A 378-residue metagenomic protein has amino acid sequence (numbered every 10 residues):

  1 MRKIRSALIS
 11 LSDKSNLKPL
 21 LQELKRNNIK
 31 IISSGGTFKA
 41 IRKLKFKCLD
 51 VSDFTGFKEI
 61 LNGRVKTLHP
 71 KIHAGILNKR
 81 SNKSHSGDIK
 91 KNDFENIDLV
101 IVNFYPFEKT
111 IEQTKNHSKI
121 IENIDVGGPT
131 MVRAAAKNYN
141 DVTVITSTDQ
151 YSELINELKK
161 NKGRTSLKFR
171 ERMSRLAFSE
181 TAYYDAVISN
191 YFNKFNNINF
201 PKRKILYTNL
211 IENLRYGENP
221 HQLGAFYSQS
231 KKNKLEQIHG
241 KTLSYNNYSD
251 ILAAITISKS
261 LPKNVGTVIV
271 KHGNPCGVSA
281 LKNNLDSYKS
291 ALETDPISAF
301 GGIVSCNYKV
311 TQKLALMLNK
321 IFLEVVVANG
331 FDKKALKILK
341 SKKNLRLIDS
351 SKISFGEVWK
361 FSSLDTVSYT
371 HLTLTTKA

Functional and structural regions predicted by a protein language model:
M1-F200: N-terminal beta-alpha lobe that positions the nucleotide/phosphoryl donor in ATP/NTP-coupled carboxylate activation
S15-L20, K30-K79, K83-F94, T110-T114 (+2 more regions): Feature captures the catalytic cores and cofactor-binding loops of soluble hydro-lyases/lyases that act on carboxylate
N16, T130-M131, D250-I257, S287: Well-ordered alpha-helical segments embedded in enzymatic catalytic cores
F104-P106, T148-Q150, E180-Y184, K194-I198 (+6 more regions): Glycine-rich beta-alpha junction loops
I124-A135, G266-V278: Conserved phosphate/anionic-ligand binding catalytic regions in large, soluble enzymes, centered on
N156-E157, T256-S260, V268, N283 (+2 more regions): Structured C-terminal cap/extension of enzyme domains
G163-S260: Long, charged alpha-helical interface segments
T370-T376: Conserved small/polar residues in nucleotide/adenosyl-binding loops
